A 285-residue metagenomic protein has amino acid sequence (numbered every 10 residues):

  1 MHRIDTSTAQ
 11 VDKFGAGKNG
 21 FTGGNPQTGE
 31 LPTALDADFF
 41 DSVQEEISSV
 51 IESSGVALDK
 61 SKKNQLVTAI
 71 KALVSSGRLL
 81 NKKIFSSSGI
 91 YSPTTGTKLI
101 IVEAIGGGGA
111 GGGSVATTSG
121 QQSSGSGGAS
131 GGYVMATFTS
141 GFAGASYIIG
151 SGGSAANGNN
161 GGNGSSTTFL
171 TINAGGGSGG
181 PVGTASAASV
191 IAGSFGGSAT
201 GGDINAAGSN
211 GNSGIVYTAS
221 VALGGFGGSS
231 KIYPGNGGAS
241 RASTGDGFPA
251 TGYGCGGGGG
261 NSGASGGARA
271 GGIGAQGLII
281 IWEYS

Functional and structural regions predicted by a protein language model:
M1-V74: Extracellular "spike/adhesin" assembly and maturation modules and analogous cytosolic coiled-coil scaffolds
A9-F14, F40, A69-S75, T97-L99 (+3 more regions): Surface-exposed, low-hydrophobicity beta-strand/loop segments enriched in small/polar/acidic residues
V43-E46, V50, F248-S262: Right-handed beta-helix
S48-V56, G106-G111, G150-A156, N173-P181 (+2 more regions): Acidic glycine-/aspartate-rich tracts in secreted/extracellular proteins
S49-S88, G176, P181-V190, S194-S198 (+1 more regions): Glycine-rich, low-complexity segments
N64-Q65, T168-I172: Terminal edge beta-strands and adjacent linker/stalk segments of extracellular immunoglobulin-superfamily beta-sandwich
I84-S86, I90, T94, A104-L170 (+1 more regions): Glycine-rich strand-loop-strand elements at beta-sheet edges
N173-F248: Acidic, glycine-rich loop-and-strand cores that form catalytic or ligand-binding grooves in diverse globular domains
